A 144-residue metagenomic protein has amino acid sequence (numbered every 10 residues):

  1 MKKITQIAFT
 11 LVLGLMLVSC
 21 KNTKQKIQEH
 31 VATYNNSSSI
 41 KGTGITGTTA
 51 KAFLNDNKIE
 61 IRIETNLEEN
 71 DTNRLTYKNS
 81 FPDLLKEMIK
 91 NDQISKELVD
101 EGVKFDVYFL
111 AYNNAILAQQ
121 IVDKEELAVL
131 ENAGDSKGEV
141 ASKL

Functional and structural regions predicted by a protein language model:
M1-A8: Bacterial N-terminal signal peptides that target proteins for export
M16-S19: C-terminal motif of bacterial Sec signal peptides marking the signal peptidase cleavage site
K21-K24: Bacterial signal peptide processing site
I27-V31, S38-N70, K96-L144: Polar/charged, Gly/Pro-rich intrinsically disordered segments
E29-N36, D83, E87: Charged/polar, solvent-exposed surface patches and flexible loops
E69-L98: Short, non-transmembrane amphipathic alpha-helical segments
